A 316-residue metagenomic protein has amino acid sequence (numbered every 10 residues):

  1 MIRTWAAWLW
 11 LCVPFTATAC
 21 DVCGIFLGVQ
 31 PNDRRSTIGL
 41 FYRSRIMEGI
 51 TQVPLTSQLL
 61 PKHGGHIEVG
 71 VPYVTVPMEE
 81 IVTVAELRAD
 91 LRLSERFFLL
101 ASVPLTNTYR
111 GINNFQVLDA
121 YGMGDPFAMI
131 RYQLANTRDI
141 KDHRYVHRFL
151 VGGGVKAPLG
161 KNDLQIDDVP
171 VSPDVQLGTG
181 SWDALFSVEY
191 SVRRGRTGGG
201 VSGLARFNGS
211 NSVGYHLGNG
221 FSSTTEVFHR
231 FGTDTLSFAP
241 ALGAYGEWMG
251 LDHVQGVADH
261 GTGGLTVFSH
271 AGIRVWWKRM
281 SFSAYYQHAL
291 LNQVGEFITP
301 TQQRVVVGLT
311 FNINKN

Functional and structural regions predicted by a protein language model:
A19-Y73, N162, P170: Short glycine/proline- and aromatic-enriched beta-strand/turn motifs that initiate or cap beta-hairpins
F26-R35, R96, N136-R148, R196 (+2 more regions): Short loop/turn motifs that connect adjacent beta-strands in outer-membrane beta-barrel proteins
R34, I81-A85, A120-A128, H147 (+4 more regions): Residues that define the transmembrane beta-barrel architecture of outer-membrane proteins
I38-S44, E48, A101-L105, V151-A157 (+5 more regions): Transmembrane beta-barrel strands of outer-membrane/channel proteins
Y42-S44, L91, V103, Y132-L134 (+5 more regions): Residue-level signature of outer-membrane beta-barrel architecture
T51-E68, P72-Y73, G214-N316: Outer membrane beta-barrel transmembrane domains
V71-M129, Q133: Long, hydrophobic/aromatic-enriched structural stretches that serve as scaffold segments
N107-L217, N314: Outer-membrane pore/translocation modules
